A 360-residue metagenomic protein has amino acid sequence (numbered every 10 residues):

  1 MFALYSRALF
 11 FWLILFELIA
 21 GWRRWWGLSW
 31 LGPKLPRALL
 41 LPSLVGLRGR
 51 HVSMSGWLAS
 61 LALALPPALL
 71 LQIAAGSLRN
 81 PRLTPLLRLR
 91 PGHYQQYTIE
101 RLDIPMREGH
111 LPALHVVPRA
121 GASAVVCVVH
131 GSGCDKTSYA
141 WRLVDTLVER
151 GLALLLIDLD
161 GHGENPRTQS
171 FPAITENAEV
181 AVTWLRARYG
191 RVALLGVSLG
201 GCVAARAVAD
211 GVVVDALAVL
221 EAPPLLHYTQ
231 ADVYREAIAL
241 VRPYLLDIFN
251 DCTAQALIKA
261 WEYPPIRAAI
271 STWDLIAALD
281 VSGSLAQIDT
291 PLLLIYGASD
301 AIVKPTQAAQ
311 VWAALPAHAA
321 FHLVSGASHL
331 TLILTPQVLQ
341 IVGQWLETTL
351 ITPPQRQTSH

Functional and structural regions predicted by a protein language model:
F2-P36, V52-P105, P112-V116: An N-terminal hydrophobic leader/cap segment in hydrolases
S132-D145, L159: The serine-hydrolase catalytic nucleophile loop
K136, H162-R188: Catalytic nucleophile-loop/oxyanion-hole region of alpha/beta-hydrolase and closely related hydrolase-like folds
L147-P166: Conserved alpha/beta-hydrolase
A209-D274, S284: Hydrolase active-site cap/lid region
Q287-I288, L294-Y296, D300: Short beta-strand/loop motif that positions the catalytic acidic residue of the alpha/beta-hydrolase fold
T290, K304-A313: Short alpha-helix in the alpha/beta-hydrolase fold that links the catalytic acid
A327-Q337: Catalytic histidine-centered segment of alpha/beta-hydrolase-like enzymes
